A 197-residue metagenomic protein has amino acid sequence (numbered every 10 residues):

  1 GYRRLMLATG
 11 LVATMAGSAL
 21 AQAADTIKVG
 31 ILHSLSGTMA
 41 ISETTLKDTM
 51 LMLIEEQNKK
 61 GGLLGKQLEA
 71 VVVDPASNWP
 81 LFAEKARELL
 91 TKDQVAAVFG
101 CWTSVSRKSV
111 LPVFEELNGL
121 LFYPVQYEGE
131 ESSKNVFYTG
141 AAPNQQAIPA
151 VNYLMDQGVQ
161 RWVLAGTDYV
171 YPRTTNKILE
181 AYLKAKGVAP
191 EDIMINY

Functional and structural regions predicted by a protein language model:
G1-T9: Bacterial N-terminal signal peptides that target proteins for export
G17-A23: Sec/Tat signal peptide C-region and signal peptidase I cleavage site
A24, K47-A70, K184-P190: Signal peptide-proximal N-terminal region of secreted/periplasmic/extracellular or secretory-lumen proteins
T26-T45, C101-W102, R161-A165: Short beta-strand segments enriched in small/hydrophobic residues
L32-L35, V73-A76, G100-T103, P124-Y127 (+3 more regions): Active-site-proximal beta-strand/loop segments in catalytic clefts of secreted hydrolases
T38-D48, V170-T175: Glycine- and acidic-residue-enriched helix-capping/strand-helix junction motifs
I41-D48, G61-E130: Beta-alpha junction/loop-to-helix N-cap segments that form part of ligand/metal-binding clefts
E84, E128-G129, K134-Y197: Extracellular/periplasmic Venus flytrap/periplasmic-binding protein
